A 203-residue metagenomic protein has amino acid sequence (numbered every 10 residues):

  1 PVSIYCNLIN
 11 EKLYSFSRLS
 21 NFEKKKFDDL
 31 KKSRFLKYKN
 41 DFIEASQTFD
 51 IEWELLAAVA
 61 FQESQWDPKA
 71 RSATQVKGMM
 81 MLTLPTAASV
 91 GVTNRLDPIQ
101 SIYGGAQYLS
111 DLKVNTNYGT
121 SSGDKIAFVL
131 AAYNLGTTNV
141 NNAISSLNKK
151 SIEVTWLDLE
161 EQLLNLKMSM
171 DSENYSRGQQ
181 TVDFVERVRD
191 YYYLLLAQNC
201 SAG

Functional and structural regions predicted by a protein language model:
P1-G203: Catalytic glycan-binding domains that act on GlcNAc-containing polysaccharides
